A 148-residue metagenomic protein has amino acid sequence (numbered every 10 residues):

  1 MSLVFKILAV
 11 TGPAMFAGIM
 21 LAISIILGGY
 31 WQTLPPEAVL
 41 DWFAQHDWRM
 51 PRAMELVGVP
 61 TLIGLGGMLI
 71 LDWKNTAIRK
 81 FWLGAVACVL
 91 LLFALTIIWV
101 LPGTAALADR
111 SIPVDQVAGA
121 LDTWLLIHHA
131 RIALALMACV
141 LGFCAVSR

Functional and structural regions predicted by a protein language model:
S2-F16, G67-L91: Interfacial segments of alpha-helical transmembrane regions
S2-P60, T104, A108-D122: Interfacial loop at the N-terminal end of multi-pass membrane proteins
M20, L65-D72, T96, C139-V146: Structural signal for membrane-spanning alpha-helices in multi-pass inner-membrane proteins, emphasizing helix cores
G28, Q32, I70-A77, L101 (+2 more regions): Transmembrane helix-loop junctions in multipass membrane proteins, especially transporters and channels
V57-M68, I132-C139: Core segments of transmembrane alpha-helices that mediate helix-helix packing or line hydrophobic substrate/ligand
L90-I98, H129: Mid-bilayer segments of alpha-helical transmembrane spans in multi-pass integral membrane proteins that mediate
A106-R148: A generic hydrophobic-segment detector
